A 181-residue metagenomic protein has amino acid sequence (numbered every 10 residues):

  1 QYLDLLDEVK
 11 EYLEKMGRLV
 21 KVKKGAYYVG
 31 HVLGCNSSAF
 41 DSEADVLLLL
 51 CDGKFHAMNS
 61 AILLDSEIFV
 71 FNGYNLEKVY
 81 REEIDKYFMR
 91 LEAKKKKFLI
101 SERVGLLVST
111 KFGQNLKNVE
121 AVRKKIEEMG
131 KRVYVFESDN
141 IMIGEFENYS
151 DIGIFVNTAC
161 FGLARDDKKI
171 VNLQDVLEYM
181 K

Functional and structural regions predicted by a protein language model:
Q1-R90, S138: The feature marks the mature, well-folded catalytic cores of soluble enzymes
Q1-Y2, L49-G53, L107-F112, T158-C160: Structural motif
D7-E14, S60-A61, E120-I126, R165-K169: Short, aromatic/basic amphipathic alpha-helical patches
V46, G105, I154-V156: Conserved beta-strand elements of the Class I
H56-R132, N140-Y149: Redox- and metal-dependent alpha/beta enzyme cores, enriched for Fe-S-associated oxidoreductases and cofactor-handling
A57, L63, Y74-R81, F161-K181: Peripheral docking tails and interdomain loops at the edges of cofactor- or intermediate-handling domains
F136-N140, I154-N157: A conserved acidic, glycine/proline-rich C-terminal tail/linker
Y149-I154, F161: Binding-cleft/active-site segments that stabilize strongly anionic ligands or cofactors
